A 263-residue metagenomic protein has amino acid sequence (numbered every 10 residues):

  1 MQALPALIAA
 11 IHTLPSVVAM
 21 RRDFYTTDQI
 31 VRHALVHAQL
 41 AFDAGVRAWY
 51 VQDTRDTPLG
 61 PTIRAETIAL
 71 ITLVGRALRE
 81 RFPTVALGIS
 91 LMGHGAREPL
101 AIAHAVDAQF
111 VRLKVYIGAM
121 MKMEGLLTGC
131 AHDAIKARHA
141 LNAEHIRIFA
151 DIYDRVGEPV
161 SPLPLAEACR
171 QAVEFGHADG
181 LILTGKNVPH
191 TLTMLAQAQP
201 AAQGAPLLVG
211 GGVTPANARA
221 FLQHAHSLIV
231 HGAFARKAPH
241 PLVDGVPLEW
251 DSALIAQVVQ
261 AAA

Functional and structural regions predicted by a protein language model:
M1-T27, A134-I135, H139: N-terminal amphipathic alpha-helix/helix-capping segment at the start of soluble metabolic enzymes
L7-I11, W49-V51, L87-L91, V111-L113 (+4 more regions): Hydrophobic faces of well-ordered beta-strands that scaffold small-molecule active sites in alpha/beta enzyme cores
A10, G60-I89, G129-F149, L192-T214 (+1 more regions): Alpha-helix-loop-beta-strand connector modules within alpha/beta enzyme cores
H12-V36, L87-G95, A150-A166, V213-T214: Active-site mouth loops of central-metabolism enzymes
R47-L70, G118-M123, A178-H190, A238-P239: Glycine-rich, proline-tolerant flexible connector loops at the mouths of alpha/beta enzymes
H94-D107, A168, P200-H231: Catalytic cores of alpha/beta
R97, A101-A178: Conserved anion-binding
K136, T214-A263: Alpha/beta catalytic cores of nucleotide-metabolism and tRNA/nucleoside-modifying enzymes
